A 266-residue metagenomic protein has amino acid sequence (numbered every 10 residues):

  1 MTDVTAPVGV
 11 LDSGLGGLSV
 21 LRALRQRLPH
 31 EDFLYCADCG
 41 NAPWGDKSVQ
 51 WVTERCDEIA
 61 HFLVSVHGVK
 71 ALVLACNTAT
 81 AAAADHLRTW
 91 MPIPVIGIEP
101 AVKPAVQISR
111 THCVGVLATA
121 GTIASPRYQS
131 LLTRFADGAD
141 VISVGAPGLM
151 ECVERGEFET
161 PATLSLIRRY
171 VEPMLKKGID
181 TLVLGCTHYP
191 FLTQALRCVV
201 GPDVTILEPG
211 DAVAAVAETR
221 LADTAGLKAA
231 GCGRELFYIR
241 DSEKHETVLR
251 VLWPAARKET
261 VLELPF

Functional and structural regions predicted by a protein language model:
M1-F266: Non-catalytic structural scaffold of enzyme domains
